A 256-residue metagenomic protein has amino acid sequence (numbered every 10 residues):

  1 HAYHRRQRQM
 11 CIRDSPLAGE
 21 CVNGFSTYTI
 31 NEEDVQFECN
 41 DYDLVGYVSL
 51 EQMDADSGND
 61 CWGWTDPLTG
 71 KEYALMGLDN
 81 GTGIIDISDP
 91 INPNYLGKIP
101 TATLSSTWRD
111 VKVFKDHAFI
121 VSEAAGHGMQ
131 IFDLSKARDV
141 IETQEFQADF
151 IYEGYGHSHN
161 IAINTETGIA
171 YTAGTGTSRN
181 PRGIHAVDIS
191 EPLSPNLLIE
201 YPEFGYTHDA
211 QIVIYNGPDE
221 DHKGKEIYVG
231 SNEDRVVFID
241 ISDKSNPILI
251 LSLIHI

Functional and structural regions predicted by a protein language model:
H1-R8, I12, I254-H255: Single conserved hydrophobic/aromatic residue that forms the stacking wall/gate of nucleotide- or nucleobase-binding
V45-Q52, N94-P100, F146-Y152, N196-Y201 (+1 more regions): A short beta-strand motif characteristic of beta-propeller blades
G46-N80: Beta-strand-rich domains and repeat architectures in extracellular enzymes and scaffolds, especially beta-propellers
N59-L68, R109-F114, N160-E166, Q211-H222: Structural signature of eukaryotic scaffold interfaces centered on beta-propeller domains
I85-I91, F132-E142, V187-S194, I239-N246: Short loop/turn segments immediately following beta-strands, especially the blade-tip and inter-blade linker loops
D89-H127: Blade-loop segments of beta-propeller domains
A125-H185, L198-F204: Asp-box/WD-like beta-propeller blade repeats and closely related beta-sheet repeat scaffolds
R179-R182, E191-L193, I199-I254: Beta-propeller domains
